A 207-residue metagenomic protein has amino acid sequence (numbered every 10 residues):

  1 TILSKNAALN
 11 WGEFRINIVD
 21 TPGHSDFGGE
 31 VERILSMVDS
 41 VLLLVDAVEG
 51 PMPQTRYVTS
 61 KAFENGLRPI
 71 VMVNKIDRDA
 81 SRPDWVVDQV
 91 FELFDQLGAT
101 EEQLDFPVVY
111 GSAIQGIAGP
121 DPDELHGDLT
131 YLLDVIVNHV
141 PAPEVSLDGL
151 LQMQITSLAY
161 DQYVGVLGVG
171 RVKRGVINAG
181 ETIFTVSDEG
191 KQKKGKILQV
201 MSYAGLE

Functional and structural regions predicted by a protein language model:
T1, S25, M52, A118 (+1 more regions): Gly/Ser/Thr-rich beta-alpha loop segments that engage phosphate groups in nucleotides
T1-G12: Switch I (effector-binding) loop of TRAFAC-class P-loop GTPase G-domains
K5, T21-G23, V45-A47, K75 (+4 more regions): Fold-independent oxyanion-binding glycine-rich loops and adjacent beta-strand/coil segments at enzyme active sites
K5-N6, G28-V31, Q54-T59, G168-G170 (+2 more regions): Short beta-alpha junctions and helix-cap segments that line functional grooves
A8, E30-R33, M37, Q54-K61 (+2 more regions): Alpha-helical scaffold elements adjacent to nucleotide-binding pockets in ATP/GTP-utilizing enzyme cores
F14-I16, T21-F27, L35-W85: Conserved Switch II/interswitch segment of TRAFAC-class P-loop GTPases
F94-E207: Conserved catalytic-core segments of large NTP-driven translation/proteostasis enzymes
